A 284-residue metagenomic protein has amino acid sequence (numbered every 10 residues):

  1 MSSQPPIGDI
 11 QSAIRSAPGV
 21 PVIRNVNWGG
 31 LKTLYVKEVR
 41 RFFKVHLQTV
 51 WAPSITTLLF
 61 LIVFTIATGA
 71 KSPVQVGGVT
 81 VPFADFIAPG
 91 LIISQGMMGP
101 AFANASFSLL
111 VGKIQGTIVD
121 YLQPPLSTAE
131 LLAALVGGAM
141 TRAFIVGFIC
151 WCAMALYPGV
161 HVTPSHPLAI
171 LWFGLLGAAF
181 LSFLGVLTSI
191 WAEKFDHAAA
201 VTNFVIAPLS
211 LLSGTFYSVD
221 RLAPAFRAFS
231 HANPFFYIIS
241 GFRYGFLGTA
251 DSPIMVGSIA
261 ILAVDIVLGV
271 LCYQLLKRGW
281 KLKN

Functional and structural regions predicted by a protein language model:
S2-N284: Hydrophobic transmembrane alpha-helices and immediately adjacent juxtamembrane helices of multi-pass inner-membrane
